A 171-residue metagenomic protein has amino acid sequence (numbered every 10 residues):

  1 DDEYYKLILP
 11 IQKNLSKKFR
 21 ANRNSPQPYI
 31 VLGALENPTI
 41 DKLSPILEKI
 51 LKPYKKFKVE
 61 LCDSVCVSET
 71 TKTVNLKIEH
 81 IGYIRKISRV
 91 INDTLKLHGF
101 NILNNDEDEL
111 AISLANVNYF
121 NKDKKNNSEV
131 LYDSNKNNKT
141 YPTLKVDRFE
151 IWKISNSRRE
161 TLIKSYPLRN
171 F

Functional and structural regions predicted by a protein language model:
D1-E60, I81-T140, S157-F171: Basic, often amphipathic N-terminal segments
E60-C62, E79, D147, W152 (+1 more regions): A structural detector for beta-sheet-dominated domains
S64-T70, L144-R158: Glycine-rich beta-strand-turn "strand-cap" elements at beta-sheet edges
T73, A111, V146: Short hydrophobic/aromatic beta-strand or adjacent loop that forms the aromatic wall/cage of a ligand/substrate-binding
V74, I151-K153, I163: Generic preference for hydrophobic/aromatic residues in regular secondary structure cores
V74-I81: Short histidine-centered catalytic/ligand-binding loop motif
L76, L144, Y166-L168: Generic detection of short hydrophobic beta-strand segments and adjacent strand-loop junctions
